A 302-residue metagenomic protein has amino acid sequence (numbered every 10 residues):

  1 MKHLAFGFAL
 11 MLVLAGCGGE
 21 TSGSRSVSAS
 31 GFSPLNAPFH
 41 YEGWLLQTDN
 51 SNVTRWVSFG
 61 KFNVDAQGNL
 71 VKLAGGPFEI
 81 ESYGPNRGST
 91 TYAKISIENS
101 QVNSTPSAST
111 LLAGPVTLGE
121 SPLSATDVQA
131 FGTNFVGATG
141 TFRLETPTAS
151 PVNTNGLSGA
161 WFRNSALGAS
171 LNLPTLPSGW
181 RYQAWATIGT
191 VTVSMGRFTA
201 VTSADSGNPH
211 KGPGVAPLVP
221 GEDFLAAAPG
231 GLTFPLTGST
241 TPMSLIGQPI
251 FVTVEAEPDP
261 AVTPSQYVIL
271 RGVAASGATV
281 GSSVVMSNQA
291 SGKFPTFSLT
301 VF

Functional and structural regions predicted by a protein language model:
M1-A5: Positively charged n-region of N-terminal signal peptides that target proteins for export
F6-L10: Hydrophobic helical h-region of N-terminal Sec-dependent signal peptides in bacterial secretory/periplasmic proteins
C17-F302: N-terminal targeting/export leaders
